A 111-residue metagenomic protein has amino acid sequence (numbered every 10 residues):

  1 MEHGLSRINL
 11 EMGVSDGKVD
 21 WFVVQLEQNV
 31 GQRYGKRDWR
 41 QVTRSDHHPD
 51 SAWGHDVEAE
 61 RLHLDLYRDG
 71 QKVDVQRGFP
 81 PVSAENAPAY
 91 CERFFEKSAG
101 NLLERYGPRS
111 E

Functional and structural regions predicted by a protein language model:
M1-Q41: Negatively charged, low-complexity tracts enriched in Asp/Glu with abundant Ser/Thr
E2, E11, S15, R33 (+4 more regions): Intrinsically disordered, low-complexity segments enriched in small/polar residues
D16-G17, Y34, H48, L62 (+2 more regions): Alpha-helical structural elements
Q25-L66: Acidic, aromatic-enriched beta-alpha/helix-loop junctions
A59-S110: Acidic, low-complexity intrinsically disordered segments
